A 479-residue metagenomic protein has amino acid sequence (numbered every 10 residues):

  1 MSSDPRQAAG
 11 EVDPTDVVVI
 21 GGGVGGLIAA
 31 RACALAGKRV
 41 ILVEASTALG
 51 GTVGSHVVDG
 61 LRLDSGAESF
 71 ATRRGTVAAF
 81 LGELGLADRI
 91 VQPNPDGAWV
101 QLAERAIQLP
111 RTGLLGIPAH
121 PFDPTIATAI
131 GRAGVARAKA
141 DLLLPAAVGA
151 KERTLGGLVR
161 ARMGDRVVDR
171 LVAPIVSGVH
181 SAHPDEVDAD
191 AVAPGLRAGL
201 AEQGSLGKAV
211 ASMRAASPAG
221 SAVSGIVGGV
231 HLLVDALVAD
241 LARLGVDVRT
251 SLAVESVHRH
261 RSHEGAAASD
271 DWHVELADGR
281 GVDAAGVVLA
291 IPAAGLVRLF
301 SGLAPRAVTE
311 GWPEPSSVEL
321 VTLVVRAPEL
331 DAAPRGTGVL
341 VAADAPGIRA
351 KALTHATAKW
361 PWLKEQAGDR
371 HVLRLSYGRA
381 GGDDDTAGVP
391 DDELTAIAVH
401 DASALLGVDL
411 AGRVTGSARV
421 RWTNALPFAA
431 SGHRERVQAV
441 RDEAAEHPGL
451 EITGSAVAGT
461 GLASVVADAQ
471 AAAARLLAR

Functional and structural regions predicted by a protein language model:
S2-G10, P110-T112, H120, A352-R479: Conserved flavin/dinucleotide-binding core of flavoenzymes
S2-R6, G10-V12, L252-L373, A380-G388 (+1 more regions): Mid-domain catalytic core of redox enzymes that form a hydrophobic substrate pocket/lid adjacent to a catalytic redox
V12-L42: N-terminal Rossmann-like FAD-binding beta1-loop-alpha1 element of flavoenzymes
G25, A48, A294: Conserved Rossmann-like nucleotide-cofactor binding loop
A34-V58: Glycine-rich FAD pyrophosphate-binding loop
S55, A78-W99, R166-R170, E310 (+3 more regions): A short alpha-helix-loop-beta-strand transition element characteristic of N-terminal alpha/beta dinucleotide-binding
D59-P145: Dinucleotide-binding Rossmann-like beta1-alpha1 core, especially the glycine-rich loop that anchors the ADP
V135-H260: Active-site/ligand-binding neighborhood in enzyme catalytic cores
